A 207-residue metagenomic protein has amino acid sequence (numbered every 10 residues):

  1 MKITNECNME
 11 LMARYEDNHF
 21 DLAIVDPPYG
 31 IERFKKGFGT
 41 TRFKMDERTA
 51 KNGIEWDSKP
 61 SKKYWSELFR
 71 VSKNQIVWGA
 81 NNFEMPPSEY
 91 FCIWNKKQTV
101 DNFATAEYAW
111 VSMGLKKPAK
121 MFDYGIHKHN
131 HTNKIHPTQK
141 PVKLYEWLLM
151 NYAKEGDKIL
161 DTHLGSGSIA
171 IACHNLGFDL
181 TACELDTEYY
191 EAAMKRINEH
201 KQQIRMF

Functional and structural regions predicted by a protein language model:
M1-M150, K154-L160, S168-F207: Class I S-adenosyl-L-methionine-dependent methyltransferase catalytic core
G165: Conserved glycine-rich SAM-binding loop
